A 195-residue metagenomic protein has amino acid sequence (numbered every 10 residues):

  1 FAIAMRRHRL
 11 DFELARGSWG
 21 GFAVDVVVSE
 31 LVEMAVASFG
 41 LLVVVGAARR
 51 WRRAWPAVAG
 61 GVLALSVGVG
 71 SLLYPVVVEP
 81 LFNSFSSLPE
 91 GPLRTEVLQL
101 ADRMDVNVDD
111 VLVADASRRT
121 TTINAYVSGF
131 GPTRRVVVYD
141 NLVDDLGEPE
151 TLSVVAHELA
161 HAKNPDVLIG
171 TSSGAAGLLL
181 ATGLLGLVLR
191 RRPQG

Functional and structural regions predicted by a protein language model:
F1-G195: Polar-ligand-bearing catalytic/cofactor-coordination segments of membrane-embedded or membrane-tethered inner-membrane
